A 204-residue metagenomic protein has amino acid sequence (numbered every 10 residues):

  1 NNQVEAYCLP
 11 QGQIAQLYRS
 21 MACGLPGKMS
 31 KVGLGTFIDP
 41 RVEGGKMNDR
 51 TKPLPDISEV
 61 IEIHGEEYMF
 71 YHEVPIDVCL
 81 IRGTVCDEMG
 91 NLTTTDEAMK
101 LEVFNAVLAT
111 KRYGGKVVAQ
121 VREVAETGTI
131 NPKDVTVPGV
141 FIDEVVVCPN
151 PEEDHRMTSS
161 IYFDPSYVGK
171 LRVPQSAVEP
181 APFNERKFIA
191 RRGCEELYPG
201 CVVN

Functional and structural regions predicted by a protein language model:
N1-N204: Conserved alpha/beta enzyme-core scaffold
